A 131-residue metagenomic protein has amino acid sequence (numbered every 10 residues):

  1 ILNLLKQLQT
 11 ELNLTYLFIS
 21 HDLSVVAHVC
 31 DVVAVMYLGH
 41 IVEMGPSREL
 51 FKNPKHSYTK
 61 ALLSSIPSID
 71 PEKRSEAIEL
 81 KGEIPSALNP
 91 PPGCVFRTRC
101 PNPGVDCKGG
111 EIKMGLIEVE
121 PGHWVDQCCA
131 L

Functional and structural regions predicted by a protein language model:
I1-S75: P-loop NTP-binding/switch modules centered on Walker-like glycine-rich loops
S47-L131: Charged, flexible cofactor/metal-binding loops and thiol motifs
